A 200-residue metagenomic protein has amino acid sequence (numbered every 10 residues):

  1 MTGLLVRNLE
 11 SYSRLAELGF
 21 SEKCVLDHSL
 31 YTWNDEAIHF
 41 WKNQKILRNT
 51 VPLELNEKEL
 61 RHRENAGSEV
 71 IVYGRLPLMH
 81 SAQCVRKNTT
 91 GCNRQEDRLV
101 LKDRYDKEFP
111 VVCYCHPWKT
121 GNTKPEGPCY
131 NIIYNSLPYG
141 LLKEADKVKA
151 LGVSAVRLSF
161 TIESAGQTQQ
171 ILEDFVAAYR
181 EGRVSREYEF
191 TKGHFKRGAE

Functional and structural regions predicted by a protein language model:
M1-E200: Active-site pocket-lining/capping segments in soluble small-molecule metabolic enzymes
